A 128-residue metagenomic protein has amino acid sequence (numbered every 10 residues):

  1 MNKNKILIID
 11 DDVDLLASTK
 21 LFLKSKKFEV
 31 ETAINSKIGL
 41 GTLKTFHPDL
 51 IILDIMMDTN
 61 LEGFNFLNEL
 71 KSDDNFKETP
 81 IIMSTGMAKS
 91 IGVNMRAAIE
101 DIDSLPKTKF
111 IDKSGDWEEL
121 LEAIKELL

Functional and structural regions predicted by a protein language model:
D10-D11, K113: Acidic di-acidic motifs
V13-E31: Two-component/phosphorelay signaling modules centered on CheY-like receiver
L16, D58-N60: The feature encodes the CheY-like receiver
T32-L50: Acidic, metal-coordinating helix/loop segments flanking the phosphotransfer/catalytic sites of two-component signaling
G41, E62-K77: Short amphipathic alpha-helix used as the core "switch/output" element in two-component signaling
D54-I55: Active-site residues of response regulator receiver
L61-N65, M87-E122: Alpha4 helix (beta4-alpha4-beta5 surface) of REC/receiver domains from two-component response regulators
